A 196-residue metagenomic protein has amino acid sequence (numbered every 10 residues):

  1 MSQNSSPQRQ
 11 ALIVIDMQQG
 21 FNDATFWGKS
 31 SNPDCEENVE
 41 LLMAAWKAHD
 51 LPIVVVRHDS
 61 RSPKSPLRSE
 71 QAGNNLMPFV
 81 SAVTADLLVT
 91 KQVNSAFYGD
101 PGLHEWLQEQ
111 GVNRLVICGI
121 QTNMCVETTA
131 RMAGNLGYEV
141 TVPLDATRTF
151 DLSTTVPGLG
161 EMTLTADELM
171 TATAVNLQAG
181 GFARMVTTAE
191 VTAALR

Functional and structural regions predicted by a protein language model:
M1-A11, E37-A44, H49, P66-R196: Active-site-adjacent betaalpha module
L12-M17: N-terminal nucleotide-binding beta1-loop-alpha1 segment
Q18, D59, Q92: Short beta-to-alpha linker loops that shape the active-site pocket of alpha/beta-hydrolase fold enzymes
Q18-A24: Short acidic, Gly/Ser-rich segments with clustered Asp/Glu that frequently serve as metal-coordination loops in enzyme
G20, R61, T149: Active-site loop signature of alpha/beta-hydrolase-fold enzymes
T25-N32, K64-L67: Short glycine-enriched, charge-decorated loop/helix-capping segments at active-site entrances that position
W46-R61: Von Willebrand factor
